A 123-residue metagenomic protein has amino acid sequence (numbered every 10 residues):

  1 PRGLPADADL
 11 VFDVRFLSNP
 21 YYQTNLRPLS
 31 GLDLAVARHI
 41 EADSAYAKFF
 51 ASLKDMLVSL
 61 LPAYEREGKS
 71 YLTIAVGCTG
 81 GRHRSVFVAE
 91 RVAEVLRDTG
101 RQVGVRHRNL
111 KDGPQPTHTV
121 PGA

Functional and structural regions predicted by a protein language model:
P1-I74, R97-T99, N109-A123: C-terminal accessory "lid"/substrate-recognition subdomains
Y71-A93: Catalytic cysteine-centered active loop of the rhodanese-like fold, especially the PTP/DSP P-loop
A93-V103: Post-Walker A helix-loop "phosphate-sensing" segment adjacent to the P-loop in P-loop NTPases
V105-H107: A structural preference for short, hydrophobic beta-strand core positions in alpha/beta folds
